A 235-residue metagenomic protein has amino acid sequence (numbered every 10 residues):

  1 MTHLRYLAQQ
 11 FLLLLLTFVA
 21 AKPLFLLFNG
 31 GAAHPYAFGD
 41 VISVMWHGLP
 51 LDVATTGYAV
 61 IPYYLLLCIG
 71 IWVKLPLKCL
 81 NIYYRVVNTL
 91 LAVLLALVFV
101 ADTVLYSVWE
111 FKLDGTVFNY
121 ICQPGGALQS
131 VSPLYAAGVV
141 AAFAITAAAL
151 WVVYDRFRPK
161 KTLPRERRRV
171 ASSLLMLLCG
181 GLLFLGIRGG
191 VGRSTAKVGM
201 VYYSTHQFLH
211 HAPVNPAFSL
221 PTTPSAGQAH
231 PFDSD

Functional and structural regions predicted by a protein language model:
T2-A229: Transmembrane and membrane-interface helices of multi-pass, inner-membrane envelope-modifying transferases
D235: Catalytic domains that recognize anionic headgroups
